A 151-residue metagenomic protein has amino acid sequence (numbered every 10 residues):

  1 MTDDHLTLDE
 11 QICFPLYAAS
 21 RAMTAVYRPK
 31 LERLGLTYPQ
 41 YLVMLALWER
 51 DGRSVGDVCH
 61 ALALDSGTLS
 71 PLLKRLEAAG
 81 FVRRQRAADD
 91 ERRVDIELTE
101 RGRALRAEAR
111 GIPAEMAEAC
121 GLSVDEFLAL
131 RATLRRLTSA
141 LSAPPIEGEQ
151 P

Functional and structural regions predicted by a protein language model:
M1-L34, F127-L128, R136-L141, E149-P151: N-terminal leader segment of winged-helix/HTH proteins
D4, L47-W48, R92-R93: Short secondary-structure capping/turn micro-motifs that flank functional sites
F14-Y17, R21, A25-T68: N-terminal helix-turn-helix DNA-binding core of bacterial DNA-binding proteins
T24, G52, K74-A132: Charged, amphipathic alpha-helical coiled-coil/dimerization segments
P29, R33, E49, R75 (+4 more regions): Conserved amphipathic alpha-helical interaction elements at protein-protein interfaces in regulatory, energy-coupling
